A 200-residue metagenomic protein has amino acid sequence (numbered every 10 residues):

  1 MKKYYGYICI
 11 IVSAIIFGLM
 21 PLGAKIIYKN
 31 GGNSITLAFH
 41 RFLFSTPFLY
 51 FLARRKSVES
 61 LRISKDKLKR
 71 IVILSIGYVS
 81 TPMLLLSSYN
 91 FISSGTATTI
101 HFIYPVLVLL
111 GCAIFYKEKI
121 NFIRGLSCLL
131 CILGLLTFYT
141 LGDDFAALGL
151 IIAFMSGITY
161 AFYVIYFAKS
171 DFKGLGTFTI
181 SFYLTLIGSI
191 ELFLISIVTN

Functional and structural regions predicted by a protein language model:
M1-T36, H40, D144-K169, I190-L194: Glycine-/small-residue-enriched transmembrane alpha-helix faces in small-molecule transporters and effluxers
Y7-I11, D66-I73, I120-I132, G149-F154 (+1 more regions): Cytoplasmic-side transmembrane-helix entry/capping segments in multi-pass membrane proteins
I16, P21, Y50, K56-A97 (+2 more regions): Specific transmembrane alpha-helical segments of multi-pass solute transporters/efflux pumps, especially DMT/EamA
Y28-K29, Y89-N90, Y116, D171-F172: Helix-capping/transition residues at the boundaries of transmembrane alpha-helices and the short helical linkers
K29-S80, L107-V108, T159-Y166, S181-T199: Transmembrane alpha-helices of multi-pass small-molecule transport proteins
T36-A38, F42-L43, L86-K119, S156: Specific alpha-helical transmembrane segments that line the substrate/conduction pathway and gating interfaces
L49, G111, I120-T140, I152 (+2 more regions): Hydrophobic transmembrane alpha-helices of multi-pass small-molecule transport proteins
S87-I92, Y139-L148, N200: Membrane-interface helix caps and helix-loop-helix hairpins in membrane proteins
